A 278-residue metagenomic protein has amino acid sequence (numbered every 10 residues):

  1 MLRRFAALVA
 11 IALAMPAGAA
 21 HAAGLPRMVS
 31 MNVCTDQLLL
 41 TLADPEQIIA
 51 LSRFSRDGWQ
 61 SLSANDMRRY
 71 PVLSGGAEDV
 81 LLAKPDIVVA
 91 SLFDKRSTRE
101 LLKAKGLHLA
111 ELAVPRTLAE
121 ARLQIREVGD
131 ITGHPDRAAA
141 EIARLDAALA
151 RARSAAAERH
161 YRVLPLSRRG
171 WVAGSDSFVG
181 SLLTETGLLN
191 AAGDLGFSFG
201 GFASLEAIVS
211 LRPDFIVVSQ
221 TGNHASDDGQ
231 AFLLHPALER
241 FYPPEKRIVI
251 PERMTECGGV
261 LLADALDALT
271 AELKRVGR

Functional and structural regions predicted by a protein language model:
A6-A17: Bacterial N-terminal signal peptides
A19-A22: Boundary at the C-terminal end of the N-terminal hydrophobic targeting segment
P26-L39, R137-T186: Basic- and aromatic-lined ligand-binding clefts that recognize polyanionic substrates
P26-R27, E120-D130, A139, Q220-R278: Structured C-terminal subdomain patch of bacterial secreted/periplasmic proteins
R27-F93, S97-T98, L188-A191: A short, structured surface patch at a secondary-structure boundary
S52, F178-G200, Q220, R247-V249: His/Asp/Glu-enriched short active-site or ligand-binding loop at hydrolase and phosphoryl-transfer sites
A77-P85, K105, F202-R212: Short helices/loops that flank or line small-molecule/ion binding pockets
S97, V114-E127, R162-S181, H224-D227: Extracytoplasmic ligand-binding site segments that recognize negatively charged/polar headgroups
